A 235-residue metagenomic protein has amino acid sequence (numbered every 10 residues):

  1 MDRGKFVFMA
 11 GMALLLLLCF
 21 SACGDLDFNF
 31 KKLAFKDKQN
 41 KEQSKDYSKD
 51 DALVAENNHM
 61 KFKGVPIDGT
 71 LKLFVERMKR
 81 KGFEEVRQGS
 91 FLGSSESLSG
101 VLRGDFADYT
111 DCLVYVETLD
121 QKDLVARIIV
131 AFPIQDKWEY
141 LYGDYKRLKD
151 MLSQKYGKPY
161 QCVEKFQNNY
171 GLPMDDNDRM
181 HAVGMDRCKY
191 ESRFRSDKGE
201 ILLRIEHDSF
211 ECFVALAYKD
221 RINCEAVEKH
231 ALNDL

Functional and structural regions predicted by a protein language model:
M1-A10: Bacterial N-terminal signal peptides that target proteins for export
D2, E117-L119, Y218-D220: Alpha-helix initiation/capping motif
G11, D108-Y109, V114-L124, R195-F213: Short, surface-exposed loop and linker segments with low hydrophobicity and enrichment for Pro/Ser/Thr
G11-L17: Hydrophobic helical h-region of N-terminal Sec-dependent signal peptides in bacterial secretory/periplasmic proteins
C19-A22: C-terminal motif of bacterial Sec signal peptides marking the signal peptidase cleavage site
G24-D27: Bacterial signal peptide processing site
K32-S94, F132-L235: Non-cytosolic coordination micro-motifs
E96-E139: Mid-chain, structured segments of secreted extracytoplasmic proteins
